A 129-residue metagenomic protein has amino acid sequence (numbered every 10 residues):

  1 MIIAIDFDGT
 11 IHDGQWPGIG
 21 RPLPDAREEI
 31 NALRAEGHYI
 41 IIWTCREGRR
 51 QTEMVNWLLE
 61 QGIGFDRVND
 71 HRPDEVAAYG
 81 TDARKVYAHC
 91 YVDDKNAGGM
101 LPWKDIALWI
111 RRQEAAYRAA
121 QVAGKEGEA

Functional and structural regions predicted by a protein language model:
M1-A129: HAD-like aspartate-dependent phosphatase fold
